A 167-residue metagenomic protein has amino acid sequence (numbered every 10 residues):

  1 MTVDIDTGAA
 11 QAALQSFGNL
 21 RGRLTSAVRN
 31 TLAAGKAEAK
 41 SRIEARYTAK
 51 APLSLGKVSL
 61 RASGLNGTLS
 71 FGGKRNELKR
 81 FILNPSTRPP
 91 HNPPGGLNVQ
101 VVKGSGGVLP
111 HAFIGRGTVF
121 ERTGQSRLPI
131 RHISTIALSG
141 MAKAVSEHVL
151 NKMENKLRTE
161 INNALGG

Functional and structural regions predicted by a protein language model:
M1-G167: Short, Lys/Arg-rich flexible segments
